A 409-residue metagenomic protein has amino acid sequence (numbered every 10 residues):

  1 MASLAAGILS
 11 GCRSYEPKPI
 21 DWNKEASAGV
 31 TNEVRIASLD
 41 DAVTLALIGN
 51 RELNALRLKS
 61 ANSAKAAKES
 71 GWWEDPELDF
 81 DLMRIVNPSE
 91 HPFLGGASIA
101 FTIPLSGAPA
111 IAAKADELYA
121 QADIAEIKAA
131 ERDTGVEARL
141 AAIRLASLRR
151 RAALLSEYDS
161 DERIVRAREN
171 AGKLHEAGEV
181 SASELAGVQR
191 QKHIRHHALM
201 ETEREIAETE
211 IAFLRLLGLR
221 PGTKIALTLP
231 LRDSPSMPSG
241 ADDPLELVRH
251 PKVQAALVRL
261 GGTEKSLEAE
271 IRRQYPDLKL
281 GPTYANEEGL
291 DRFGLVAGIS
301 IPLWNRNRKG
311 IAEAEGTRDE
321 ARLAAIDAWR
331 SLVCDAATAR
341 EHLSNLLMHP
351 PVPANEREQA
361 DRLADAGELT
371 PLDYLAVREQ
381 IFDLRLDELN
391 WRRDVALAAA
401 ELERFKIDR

Functional and structural regions predicted by a protein language model:
S3, G11-P17, P221, L332-V333 (+2 more regions): Acidic, low-complexity, intrinsically disordered peripheral segments
C12-E77, E117, E179-A182, P221 (+6 more regions): Bacterial Sec-pathway N-terminal export signals of envelope proteins
R13, P109, A125-R249, A339-L343 (+3 more regions): Periplasmic alpha-helical coiled-coil/stalk elements that build and connect Gram-negative outer-membrane
L45-N54, A61-P76, S89, S98-A115 (+9 more regions): A glycine-/polar-enriched beta->alpha junction
L78-L82, I99, A256, L278-P282: Membrane-embedded beta-strand positions of outer-membrane beta-barrel proteins
R84-L94, R259, Y284-G294: Solvent-exposed loop/turn segments connecting transmembrane beta-strands in outer-membrane beta-barrel proteins
E341-E368: C-terminal hydrophobic structural anchor segments that stabilize assembly/packing rather than catalytic chemistry
